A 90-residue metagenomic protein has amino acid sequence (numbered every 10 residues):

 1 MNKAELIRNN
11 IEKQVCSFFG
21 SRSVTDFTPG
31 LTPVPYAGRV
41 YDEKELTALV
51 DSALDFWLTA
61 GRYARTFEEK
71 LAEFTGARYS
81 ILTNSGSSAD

Functional and structural regions predicted by a protein language model:
M1-S88: Conserved PLP-binding active-site segment in aminotransferase class I/II-type PLP enzymes
